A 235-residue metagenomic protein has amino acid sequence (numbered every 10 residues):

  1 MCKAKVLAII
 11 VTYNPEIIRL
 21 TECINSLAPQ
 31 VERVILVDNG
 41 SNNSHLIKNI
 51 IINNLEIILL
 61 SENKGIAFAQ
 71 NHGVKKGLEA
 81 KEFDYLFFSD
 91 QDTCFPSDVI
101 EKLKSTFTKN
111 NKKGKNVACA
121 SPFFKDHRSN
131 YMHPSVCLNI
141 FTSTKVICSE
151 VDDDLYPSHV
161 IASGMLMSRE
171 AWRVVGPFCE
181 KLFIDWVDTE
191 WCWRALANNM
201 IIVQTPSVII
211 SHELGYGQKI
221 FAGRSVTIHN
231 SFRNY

Functional and structural regions predicted by a protein language model:
I10-P29: Short, well-formed alpha-helical segments that are part of the catalytic scaffolds of diverse glycosyltransferases
D38-I47, E62, T93: A conserved acidic beta->alpha catalytic loop
S61-L78: Glycine-rich, basic loop-to-helix element that forms the pyrophosphate-binding segment of sugar-nucleotide handling
F83-C94: Short beta-strand-to-loop acidic/aromatic patch adjacent to the donor-nucleotide binding site
D98-P134: Conserved donor NDP-sugar-binding/catalytic core segment of glycosyltransferases
C137-S158: Short, flexible, basic/aromatic active-site loop/helix in glycosyltransferases
M165, A171, V175-G176, K181-V208: A short, conserved alpha-helix in the catalytic core of glycosyltransferases
I201-Y235: Active-site-adjacent helix/loop segment of glycosyltransferases that harbors family-specific signature motifs
